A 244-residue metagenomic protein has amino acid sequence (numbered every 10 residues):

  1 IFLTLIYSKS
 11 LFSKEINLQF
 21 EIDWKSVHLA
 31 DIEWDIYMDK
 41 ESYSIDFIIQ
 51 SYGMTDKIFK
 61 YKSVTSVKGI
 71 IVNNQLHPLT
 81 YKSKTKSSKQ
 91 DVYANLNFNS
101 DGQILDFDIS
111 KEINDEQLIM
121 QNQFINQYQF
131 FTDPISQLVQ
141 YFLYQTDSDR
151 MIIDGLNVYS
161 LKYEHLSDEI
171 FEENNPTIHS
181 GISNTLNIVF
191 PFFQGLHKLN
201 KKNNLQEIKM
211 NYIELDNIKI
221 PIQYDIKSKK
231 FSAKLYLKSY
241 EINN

Functional and structural regions predicted by a protein language model:
K14-S100, Y144-N244: Acidic, serine/threonine-rich low-complexity disordered tracts
L79-Q129: Surface-exposed, polar helix/loop patches in the mature regions of secreted/periplasmic/lumenal proteins that form
N122-S148: Extracytoplasmic beta-rich ectodomain segments of secreted or membrane-anchored proteins
